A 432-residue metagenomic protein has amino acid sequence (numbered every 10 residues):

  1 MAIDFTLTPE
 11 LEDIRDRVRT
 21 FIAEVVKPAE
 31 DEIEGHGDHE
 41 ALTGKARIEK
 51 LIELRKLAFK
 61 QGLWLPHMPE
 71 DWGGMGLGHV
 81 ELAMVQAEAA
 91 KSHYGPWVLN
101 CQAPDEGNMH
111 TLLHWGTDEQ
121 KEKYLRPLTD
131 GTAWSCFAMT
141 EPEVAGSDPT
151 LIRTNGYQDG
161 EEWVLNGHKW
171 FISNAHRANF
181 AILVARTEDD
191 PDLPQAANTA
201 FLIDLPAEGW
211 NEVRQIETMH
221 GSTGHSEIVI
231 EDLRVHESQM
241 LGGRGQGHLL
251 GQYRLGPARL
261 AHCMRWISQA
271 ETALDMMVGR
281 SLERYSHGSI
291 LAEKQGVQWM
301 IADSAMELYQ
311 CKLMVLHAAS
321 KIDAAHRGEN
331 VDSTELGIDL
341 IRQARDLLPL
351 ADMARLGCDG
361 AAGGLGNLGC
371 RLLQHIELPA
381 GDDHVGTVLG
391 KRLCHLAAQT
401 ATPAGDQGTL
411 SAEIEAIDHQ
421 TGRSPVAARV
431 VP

Functional and structural regions predicted by a protein language model:
M1-C101, E119-K123, P127: Amphipathic, small/basic residue-rich leader segments at the start of a protein or domain
I3-I14, W210-Q310: Glycine-rich beta->alpha junctions and the first turn(s) of the following alpha-helix
E24, P28, F59, L63 (+8 more regions): Alpha-helix capping/hinge segments and adjacent helical runs
E30-A41, V278, L282-A292, A305 (+2 more regions): C-terminal helix-coil-helix/basic helical segment that borders enzyme active sites and/or dimer interfaces and provides
L99-E119, D148: N-terminal glycine-rich flavin-associated loop
G131-T140, V184: A short, Trp-centered hydrophobic/proline-enriched beta-strand micro-motif
E162, N166-N211: A short core secondary-structure module
N330, L347, M353, G360 (+7 more regions): Alpha-helix boundary/capping motif
